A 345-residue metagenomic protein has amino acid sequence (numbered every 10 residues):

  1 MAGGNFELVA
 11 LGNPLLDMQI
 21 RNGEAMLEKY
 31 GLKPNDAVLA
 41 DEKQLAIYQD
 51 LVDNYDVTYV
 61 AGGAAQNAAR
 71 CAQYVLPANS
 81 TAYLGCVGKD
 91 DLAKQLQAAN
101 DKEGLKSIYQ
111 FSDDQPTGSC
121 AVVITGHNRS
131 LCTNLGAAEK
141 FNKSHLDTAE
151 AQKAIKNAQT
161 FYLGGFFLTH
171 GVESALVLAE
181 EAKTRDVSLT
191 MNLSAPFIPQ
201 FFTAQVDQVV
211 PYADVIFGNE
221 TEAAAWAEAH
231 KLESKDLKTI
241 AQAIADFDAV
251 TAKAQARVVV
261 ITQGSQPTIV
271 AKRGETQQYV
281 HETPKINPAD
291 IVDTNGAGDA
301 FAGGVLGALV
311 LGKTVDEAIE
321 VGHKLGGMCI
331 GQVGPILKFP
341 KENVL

Functional and structural regions predicted by a protein language model:
M1-A82, K94-Q95, I291: Glycine-rich phosphate/adenosyl-contacting loop at the front of the ribokinase-like
M1-R21, P34-N35, E180-T184, E228-L345: Conserved phosphate-binding/catalytic region of the ribokinase-like
L11-N13, G85-K89, S112, I124-G126 (+1 more regions): Cofactor-binding loop segments of dinucleotide-utilizing enzymes, especially the Rossmann-like FAD- and NAD(P)+-binding
G85-K89, K106-T117, A241-D246, V259-Q263: Beta-strand->loop->alpha-helix junctions that form or flank phosphate-binding loops in nucleotide-handling enzymes
E103, I108-S112, C120-L168: Conserved phosphate-binding/catalytic loop of the ribokinase/pfkB sugar-kinase fold
A151-K156, V209-V210, K253: A short, aliphatic-rich alpha-helical micro-motif
T160-Q242, Q266-T268: Conserved beta-alpha-beta core of the PfkB/ribokinase-like small-molecule kinase fold
